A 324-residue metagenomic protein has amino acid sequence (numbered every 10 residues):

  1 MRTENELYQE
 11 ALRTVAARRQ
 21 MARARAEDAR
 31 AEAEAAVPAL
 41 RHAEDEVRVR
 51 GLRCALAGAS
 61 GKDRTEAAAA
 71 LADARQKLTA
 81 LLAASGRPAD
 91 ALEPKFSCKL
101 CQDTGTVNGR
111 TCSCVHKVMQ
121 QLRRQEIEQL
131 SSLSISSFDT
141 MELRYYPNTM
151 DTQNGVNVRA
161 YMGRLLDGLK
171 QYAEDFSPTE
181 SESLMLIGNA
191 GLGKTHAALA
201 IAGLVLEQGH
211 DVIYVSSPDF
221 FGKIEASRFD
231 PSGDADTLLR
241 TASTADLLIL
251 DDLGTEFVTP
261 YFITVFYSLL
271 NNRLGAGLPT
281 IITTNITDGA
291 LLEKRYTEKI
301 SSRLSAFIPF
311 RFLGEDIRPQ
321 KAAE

Functional and structural regions predicted by a protein language model:
G86-S136: Interdomain "pre-motor" coupling segment immediately N-terminal to P-loop NTPase/helicase cores
F138-L184: Pre-Walker A (pre-P-loop) alpha-helix and adjacent loop at the N terminus of AAA/AAA+ ATPase modules, a conserved
M150-N157, G163-L165, L206-T244: Short glycine-rich substrate-engagement loop in P-loop NTPases that contacts/grips substrate
K170-F176, K223-L248, T264-N272, K299: Conserved alpha-helical scaffold flanking the Walker A/P-loop in AAA+ ATPase domains
E180-A197: Walker A/P-loop nucleotide-binding motif
E182, H210-D211, T244-L247, A276-I282: Loop/turn-to-beta-strand initiation segments
F220-S227, L253-E324: Replace "adjacent to P-loop NTPase cores in ATP/GTP-dependent enzymes" with "adjacent to NTP-binding cores
